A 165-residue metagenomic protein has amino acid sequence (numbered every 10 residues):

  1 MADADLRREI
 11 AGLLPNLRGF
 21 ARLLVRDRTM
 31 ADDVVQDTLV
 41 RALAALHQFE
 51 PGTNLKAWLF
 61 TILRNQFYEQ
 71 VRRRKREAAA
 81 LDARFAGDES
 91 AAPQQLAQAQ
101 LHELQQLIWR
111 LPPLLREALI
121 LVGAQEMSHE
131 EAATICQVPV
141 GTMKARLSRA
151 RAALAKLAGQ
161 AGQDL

Functional and structural regions predicted by a protein language model:
M1-G19, T29-D32: A short, charge-rich alpha-helical start-of-domain segment used by transcription regulators
R8, E103-P112: Short amphipathic alpha-helical boundary/capping segments
R28-A45, M127: Conserved RNAP core-binding helix
D33-V40, T53-N65: Structural recognition of an alpha-helix C-terminal capping motif at a helix-to-coil junction
E50, T61-D82, A97: Arg/Lys-rich amphipathic alpha helix in sigma70-family domain 2
E77-H102, S128: Internal acidic/polar
A118-V122: A short pre-motif secondary-structure segment
C136-Q160: DNA-recognition helix of helix-turn-helix
